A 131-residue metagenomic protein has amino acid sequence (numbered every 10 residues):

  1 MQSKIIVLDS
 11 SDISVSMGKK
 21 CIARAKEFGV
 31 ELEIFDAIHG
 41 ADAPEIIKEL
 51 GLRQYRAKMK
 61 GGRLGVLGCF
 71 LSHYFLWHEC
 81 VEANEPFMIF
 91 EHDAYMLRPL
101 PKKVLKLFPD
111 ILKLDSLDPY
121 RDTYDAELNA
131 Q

Functional and structural regions predicted by a protein language model:
M1-F90, A94-Q131: An acidic/histidine-cluster motif and surrounding catalytic segment that typifies divalent-metal-assisted enzyme active
